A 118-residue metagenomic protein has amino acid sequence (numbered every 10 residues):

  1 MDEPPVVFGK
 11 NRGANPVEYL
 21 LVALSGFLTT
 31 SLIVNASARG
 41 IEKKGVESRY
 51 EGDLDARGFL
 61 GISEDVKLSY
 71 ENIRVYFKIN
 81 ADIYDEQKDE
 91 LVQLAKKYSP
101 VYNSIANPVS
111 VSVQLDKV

Functional and structural regions predicted by a protein language model:
M1-V22, V34-V118: Extended beta-strand/beta-hairpin segments
L24-L28: Alpha-helical metal-binding/catalytic segments enriched in His/Glu/Asp
